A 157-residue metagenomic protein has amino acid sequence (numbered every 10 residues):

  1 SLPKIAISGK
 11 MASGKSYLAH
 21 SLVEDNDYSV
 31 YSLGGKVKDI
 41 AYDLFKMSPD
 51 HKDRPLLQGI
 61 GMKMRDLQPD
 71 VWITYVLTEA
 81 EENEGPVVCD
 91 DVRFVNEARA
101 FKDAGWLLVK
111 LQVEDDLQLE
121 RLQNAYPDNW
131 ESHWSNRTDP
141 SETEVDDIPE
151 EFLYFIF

Functional and structural regions predicted by a protein language model:
K10: P-loop (Walker A) phosphate-binding loop of NTP-binding proteins
K15: Conserved lysine of the Walker
L18: Hydrophobic positions on the alpha1 helix immediately C-terminal to the Walker A/P-loop
S21: Active-site signature of alpha/beta-hydrolase-fold catalytic machinery across serine- and Asp/Cys-nucleophile hydrolases
D25, S29, V76-Y126: ATP-dependent NMP and nucleoside kinases share a basic, alpha-helical "lid"
Y28-V87: ATP-dependent small-molecule kinase phosphotransfer cores that center on conserved nucleotide phosphate-binding segments
V71, L111-F157: Small-molecule kinase domains that catalyze NTP-dependent phosphoryl transfer to phosphate-bearing small molecules
